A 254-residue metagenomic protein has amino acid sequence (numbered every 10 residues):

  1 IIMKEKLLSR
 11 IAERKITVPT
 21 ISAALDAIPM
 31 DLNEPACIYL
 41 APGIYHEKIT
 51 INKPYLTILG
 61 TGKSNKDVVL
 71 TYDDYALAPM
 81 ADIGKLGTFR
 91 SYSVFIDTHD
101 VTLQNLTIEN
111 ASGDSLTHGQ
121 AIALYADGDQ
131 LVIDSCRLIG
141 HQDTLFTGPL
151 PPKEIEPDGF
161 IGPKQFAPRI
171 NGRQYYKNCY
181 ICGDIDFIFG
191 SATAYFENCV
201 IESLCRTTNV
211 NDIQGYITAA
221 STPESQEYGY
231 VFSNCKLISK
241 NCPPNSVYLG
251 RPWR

Functional and structural regions predicted by a protein language model:
I2-R254: Sequence-level preference for short, compositionally simple segments enriched in small aliphatic or small polar residues
